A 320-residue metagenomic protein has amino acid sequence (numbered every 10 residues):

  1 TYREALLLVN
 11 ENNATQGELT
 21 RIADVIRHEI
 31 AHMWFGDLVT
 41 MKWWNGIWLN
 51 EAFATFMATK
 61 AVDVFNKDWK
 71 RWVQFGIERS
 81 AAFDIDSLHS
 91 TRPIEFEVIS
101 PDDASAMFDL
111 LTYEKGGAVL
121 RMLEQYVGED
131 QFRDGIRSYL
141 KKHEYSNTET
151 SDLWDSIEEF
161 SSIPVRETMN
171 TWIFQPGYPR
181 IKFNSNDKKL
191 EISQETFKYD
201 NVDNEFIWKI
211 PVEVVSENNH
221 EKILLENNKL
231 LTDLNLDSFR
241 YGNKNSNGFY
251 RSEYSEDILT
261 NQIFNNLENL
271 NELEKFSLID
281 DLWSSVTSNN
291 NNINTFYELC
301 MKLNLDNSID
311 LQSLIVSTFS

Functional and structural regions predicted by a protein language model:
T1-D203, L314-S320: Hydrophobic alpha-helical and helix-loop surface patches within well-folded domains that function as non-catalytic
R3, Q16, R92-E97, L225-K229 (+2 more regions): Generic detector of solvent-exposed, compositionally biased contiguous segments
R79-S80, S87, E191-S193, V202 (+2 more regions): Long, ordered, helix-rich scaffold segments
D203-K209: Short coil-to-beta strand junction motifs in C2/discoidin
I210-V214: Acidic, metal-ligating active-site segments
